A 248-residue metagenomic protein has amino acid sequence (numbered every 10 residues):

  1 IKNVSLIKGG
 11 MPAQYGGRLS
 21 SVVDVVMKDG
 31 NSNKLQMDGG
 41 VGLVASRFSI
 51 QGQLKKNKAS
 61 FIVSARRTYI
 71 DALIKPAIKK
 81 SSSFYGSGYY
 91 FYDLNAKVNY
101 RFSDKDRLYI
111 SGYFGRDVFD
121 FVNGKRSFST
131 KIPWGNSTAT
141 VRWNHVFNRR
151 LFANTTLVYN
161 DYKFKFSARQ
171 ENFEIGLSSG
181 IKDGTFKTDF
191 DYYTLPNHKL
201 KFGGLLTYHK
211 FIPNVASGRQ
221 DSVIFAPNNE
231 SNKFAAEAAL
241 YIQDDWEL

Functional and structural regions predicted by a protein language model:
I1-K34, R47, K58: A beta-strand signature from Gram-negative outer-membrane beta-barrel systems, especially the internal plug domain
N3, V22, Q36-G40, S49 (+7 more regions): Residue-level detector of the transmembrane beta-barrel scaffold of outer-membrane proteins
G10, M27-D29, L43-A45, L54-K56 (+4 more regions): Transmembrane beta-strands of outer-membrane beta-barrel pores
D29, A77-S81, G124-R126, E171-N172 (+1 more regions): Short glycine/proline- and charge-enriched loop/turn segments that cap or connect secondary-structure elements
S32-N33, K55-W134, F164: Periplasmic-side early beta-strands and strand-to-turn transitions of outer-membrane beta-barrels
V41-A45, L54-K56, D104, I181 (+1 more regions): A generic beta-sheet turn/junction motif
F48-L54, W143: Interface amphipathic segments
N99-D117, P133-L248: Face-selective signature of the C-terminal outer-membrane beta-barrel domain
